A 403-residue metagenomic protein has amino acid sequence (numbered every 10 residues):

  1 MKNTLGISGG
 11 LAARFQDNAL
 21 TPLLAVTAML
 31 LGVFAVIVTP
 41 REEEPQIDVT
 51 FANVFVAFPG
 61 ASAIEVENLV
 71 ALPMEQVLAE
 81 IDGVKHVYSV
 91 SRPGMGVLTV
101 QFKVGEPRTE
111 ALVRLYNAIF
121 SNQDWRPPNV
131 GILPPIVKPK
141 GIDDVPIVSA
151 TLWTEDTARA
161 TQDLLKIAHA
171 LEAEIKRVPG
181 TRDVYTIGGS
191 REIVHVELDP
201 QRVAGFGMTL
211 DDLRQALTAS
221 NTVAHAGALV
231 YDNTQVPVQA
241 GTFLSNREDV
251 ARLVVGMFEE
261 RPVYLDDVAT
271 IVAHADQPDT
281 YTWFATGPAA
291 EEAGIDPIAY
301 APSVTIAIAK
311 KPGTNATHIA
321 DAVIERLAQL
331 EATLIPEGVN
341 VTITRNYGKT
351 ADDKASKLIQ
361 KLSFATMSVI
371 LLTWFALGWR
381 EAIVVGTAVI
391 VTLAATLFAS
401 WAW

Functional and structural regions predicted by a protein language model:
M1-T366, W374: Membrane-proximal extracytoplasmic
F34-V38, M367-W403: Hydrophobic transmembrane alpha-helices and their membrane-interface caps in long multi-pass transport proteins
